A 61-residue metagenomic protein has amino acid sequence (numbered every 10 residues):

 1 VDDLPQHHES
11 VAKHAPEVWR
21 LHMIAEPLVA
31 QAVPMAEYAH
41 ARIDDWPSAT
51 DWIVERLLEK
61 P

Functional and structural regions predicted by a protein language model:
V1: Generic enzyme active-site microenvironment
L4-D44: Acidic, Mg2+-coordinating phosphoryl-transfer loop and its flanking beta/alpha structural elements, shared across
H40-P61: Low-complexity, Gly/Ser/Thr/Pro-rich intrinsically disordered linker/tail segments
